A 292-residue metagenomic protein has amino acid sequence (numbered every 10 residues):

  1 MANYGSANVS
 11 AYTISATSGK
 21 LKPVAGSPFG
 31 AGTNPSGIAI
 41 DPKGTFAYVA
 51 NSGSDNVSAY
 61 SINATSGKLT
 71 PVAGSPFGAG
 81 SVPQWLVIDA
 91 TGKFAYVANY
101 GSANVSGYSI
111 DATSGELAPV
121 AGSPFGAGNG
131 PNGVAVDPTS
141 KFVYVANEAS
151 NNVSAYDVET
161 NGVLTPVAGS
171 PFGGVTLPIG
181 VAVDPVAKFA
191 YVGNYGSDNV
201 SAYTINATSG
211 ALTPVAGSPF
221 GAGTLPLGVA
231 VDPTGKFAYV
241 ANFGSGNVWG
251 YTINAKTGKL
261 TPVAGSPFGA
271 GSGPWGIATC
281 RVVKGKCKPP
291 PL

Functional and structural regions predicted by a protein language model:
M1-L292: Predominantly soluble domains enriched in secretory-pathway, periplasmic, or organellar proteins
